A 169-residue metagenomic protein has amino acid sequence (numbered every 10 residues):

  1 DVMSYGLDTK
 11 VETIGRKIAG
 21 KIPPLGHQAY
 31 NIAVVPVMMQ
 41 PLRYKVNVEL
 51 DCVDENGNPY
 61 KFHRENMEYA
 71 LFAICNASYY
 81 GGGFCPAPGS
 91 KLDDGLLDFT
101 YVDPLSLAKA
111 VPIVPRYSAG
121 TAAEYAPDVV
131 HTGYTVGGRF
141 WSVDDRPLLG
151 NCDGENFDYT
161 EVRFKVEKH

Functional and structural regions predicted by a protein language model:
D1-H169: Long C-terminal subdomains/extensions of small-metabolite kinases
